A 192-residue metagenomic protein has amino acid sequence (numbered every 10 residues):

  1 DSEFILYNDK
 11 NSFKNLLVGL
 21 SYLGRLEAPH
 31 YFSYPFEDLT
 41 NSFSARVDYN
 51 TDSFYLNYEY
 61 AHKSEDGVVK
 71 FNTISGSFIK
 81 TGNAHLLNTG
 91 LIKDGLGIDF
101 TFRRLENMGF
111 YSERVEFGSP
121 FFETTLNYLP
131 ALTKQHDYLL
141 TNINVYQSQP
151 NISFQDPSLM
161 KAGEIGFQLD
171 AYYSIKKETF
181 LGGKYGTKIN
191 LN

Functional and structural regions predicted by a protein language model:
D1-N192: Signature for the C-terminal beta-barrel architecture of outer-membrane proteins
